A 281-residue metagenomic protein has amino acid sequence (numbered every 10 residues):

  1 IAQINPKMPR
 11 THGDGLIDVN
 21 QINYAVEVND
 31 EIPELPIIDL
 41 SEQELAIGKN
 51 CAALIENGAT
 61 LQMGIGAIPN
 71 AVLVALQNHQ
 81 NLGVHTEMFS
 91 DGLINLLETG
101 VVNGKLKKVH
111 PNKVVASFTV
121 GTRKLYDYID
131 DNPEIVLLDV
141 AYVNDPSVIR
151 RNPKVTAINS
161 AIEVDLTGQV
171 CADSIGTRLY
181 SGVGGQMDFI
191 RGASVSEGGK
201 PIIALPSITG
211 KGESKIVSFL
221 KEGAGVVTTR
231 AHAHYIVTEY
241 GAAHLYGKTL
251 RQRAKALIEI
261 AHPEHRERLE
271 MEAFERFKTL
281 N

Functional and structural regions predicted by a protein language model:
I1-N281: Conserved phosphate- and dinucleotide-binding cores of soluble alpha/beta proteins, encompassing both enzyme active
